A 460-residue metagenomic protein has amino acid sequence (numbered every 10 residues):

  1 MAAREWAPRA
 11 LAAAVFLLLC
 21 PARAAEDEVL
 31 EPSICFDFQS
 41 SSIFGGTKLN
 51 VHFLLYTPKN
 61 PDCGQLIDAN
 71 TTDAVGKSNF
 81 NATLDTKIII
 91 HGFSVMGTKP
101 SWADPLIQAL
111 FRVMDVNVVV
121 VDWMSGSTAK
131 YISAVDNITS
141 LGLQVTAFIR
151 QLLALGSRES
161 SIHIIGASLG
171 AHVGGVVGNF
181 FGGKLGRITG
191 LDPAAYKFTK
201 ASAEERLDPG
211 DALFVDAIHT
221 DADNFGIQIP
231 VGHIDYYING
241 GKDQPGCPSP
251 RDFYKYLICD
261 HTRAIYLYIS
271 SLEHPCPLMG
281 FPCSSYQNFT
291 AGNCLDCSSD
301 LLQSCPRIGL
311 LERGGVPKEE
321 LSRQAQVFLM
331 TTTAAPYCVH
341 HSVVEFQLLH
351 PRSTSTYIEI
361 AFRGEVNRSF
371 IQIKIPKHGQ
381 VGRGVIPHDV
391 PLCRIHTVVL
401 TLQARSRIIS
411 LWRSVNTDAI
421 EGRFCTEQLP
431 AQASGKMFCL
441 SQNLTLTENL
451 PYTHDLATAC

Functional and structural regions predicted by a protein language model:
A2-V120, S127-N137, A147-L155, E159 (+6 more regions): Flexible, membrane-associating and regulatory peripheral segments of lipid-active enzymes
H91, I164-V177: Glycine-rich nucleophile elbow surrounding the catalytic serine of serine-hydrolase chemistry
S125-S127, A195: Alpha/beta-hydrolase active-site loop signature
Q144-I149, V215: Short, well-ordered amphipathic alpha-helical segments that serve as non-catalytic structural scaffolds within diverse
G156-S168, I188: Alpha/beta-hydrolase fold nucleophile elbow
N179-G186: Conserved hydrolase catalytic core segment
G186, D192-G246: The feature captures the conserved acid-bearing segment of alpha/beta-hydrolase catalytic domains
